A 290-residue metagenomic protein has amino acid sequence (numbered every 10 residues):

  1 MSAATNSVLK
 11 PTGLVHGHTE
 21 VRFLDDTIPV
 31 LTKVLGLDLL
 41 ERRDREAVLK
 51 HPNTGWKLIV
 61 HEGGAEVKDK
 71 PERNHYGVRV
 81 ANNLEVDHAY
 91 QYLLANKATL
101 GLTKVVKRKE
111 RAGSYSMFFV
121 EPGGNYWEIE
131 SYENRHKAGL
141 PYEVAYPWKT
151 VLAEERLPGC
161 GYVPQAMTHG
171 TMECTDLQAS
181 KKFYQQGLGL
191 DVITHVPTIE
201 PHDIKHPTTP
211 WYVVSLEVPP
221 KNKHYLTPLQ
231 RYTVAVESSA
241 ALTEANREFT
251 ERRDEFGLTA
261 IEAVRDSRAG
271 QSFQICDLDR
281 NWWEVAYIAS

Functional and structural regions predicted by a protein language model:
S2-V8, Q91, A95-Y162, R247-S290: Vicinal oxygen chelate
L9, H18-E62, T171-S215: Core segments of cupin and vicinal oxygen chelate
G13-R22, K50, E66-L94, Y115-V120 (+4 more regions): Vicinal oxygen chelate
L14-H18, R108, W127-I129, G170 (+6 more regions): Intrinsically disordered, low-complexity linker/propeptide segments enriched in Ser/Thr/Gly/Pro and acidic residues
D25-P29, D87, W127, K182 (+1 more regions): Alpha-helical elements of the RecA-like P-loop NTPase motor core of helicases
V60, V78, E121, I129 (+3 more regions): Extended, low-complexity, intrinsically disordered tandem-repeat tracts enriched in acidic/polar residues
H61-V67, V218-P220: Conserved donor-binding loop and adjoining core beta-sheet/short helix segment in diverse acyl/aminoacyl transferases
V214, V218-Y225: Flexible internal linker/loop segments at domain or repeat junctions
